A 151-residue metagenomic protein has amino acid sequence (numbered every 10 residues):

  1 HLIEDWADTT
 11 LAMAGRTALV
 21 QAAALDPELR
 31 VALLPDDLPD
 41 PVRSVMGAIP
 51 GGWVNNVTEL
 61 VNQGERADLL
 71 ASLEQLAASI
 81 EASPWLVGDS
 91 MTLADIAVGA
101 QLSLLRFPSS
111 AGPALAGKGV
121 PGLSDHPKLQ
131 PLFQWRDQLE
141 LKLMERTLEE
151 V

Functional and structural regions predicted by a protein language model:
H1-D40: GST-like domain detector, emphasizing the conserved glutathione-binding G-site in the N-terminal thioredoxin-like
D8-L11, L73-A78, E140: Structural signal for well-ordered, non-membrane alpha-helices
T17, V87-S90, G112-L115: Short acidic alpha-helical/loop segments enriched in Asp/Glu that coordinate divalent cations
P35-N56, P113-L123: A solvent-exposed, charged loop/short amphipathic helix patch at secondary-structure junctions
P50-L86: A mid-sequence, solvent-exposed acidic-amphipathic segment
A78-G88, S110, E145-E149: Surface-exposed helix-capping loop/turn segments at secondary-structure junctions
L86-F107: GST superfamily/GST-like fold recognition
Q101-E150: Short His-centered aromatic/hydrophobic patch
